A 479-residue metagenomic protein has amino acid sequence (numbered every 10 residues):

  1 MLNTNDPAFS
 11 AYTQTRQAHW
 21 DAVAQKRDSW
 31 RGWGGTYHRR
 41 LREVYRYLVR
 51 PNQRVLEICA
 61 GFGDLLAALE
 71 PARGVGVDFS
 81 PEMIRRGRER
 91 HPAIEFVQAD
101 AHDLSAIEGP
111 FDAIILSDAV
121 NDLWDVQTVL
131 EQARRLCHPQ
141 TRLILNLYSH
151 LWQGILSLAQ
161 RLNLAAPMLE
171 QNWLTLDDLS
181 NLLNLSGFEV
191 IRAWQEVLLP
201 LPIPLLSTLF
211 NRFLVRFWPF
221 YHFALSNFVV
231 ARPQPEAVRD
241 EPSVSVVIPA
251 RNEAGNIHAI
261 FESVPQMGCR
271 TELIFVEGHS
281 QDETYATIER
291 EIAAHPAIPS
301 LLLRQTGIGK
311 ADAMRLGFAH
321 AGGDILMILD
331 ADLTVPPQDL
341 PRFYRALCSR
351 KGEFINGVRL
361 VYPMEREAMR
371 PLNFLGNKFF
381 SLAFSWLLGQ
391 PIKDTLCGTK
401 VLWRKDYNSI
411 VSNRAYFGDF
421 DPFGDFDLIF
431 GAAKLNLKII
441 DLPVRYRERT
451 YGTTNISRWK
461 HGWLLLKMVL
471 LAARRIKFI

Functional and structural regions predicted by a protein language model:
L2-P51, P204, F213-L214: Conserved class I S-adenosyl-L-methionine
N3, N211-V244, G255, A259-Q266 (+1 more regions): Hydrophobic helical membrane-anchoring modules
G61-D103: Class I SAM-dependent methyltransferase SAM/SAH-binding core
V97, Y285-H320: Conserved donor nucleotide-binding strand/loop of the catalytic core
Q127-P139: A short glycine-rich, Lys/Arg-flanked "PGG" loop and its adjoining helix->strand segment in the class I
W152-P167, N172, Q305-H320, P337-G418 (+3 more regions): Acceptor/aglycone-binding surface of glycosyltransferases and processive sugar-polymer synthases
E277-A286: A conserved acidic beta->alpha catalytic loop
L326: Short aromatic/hydrophobic "clamp" motif used to bind/position activated sugar donors
